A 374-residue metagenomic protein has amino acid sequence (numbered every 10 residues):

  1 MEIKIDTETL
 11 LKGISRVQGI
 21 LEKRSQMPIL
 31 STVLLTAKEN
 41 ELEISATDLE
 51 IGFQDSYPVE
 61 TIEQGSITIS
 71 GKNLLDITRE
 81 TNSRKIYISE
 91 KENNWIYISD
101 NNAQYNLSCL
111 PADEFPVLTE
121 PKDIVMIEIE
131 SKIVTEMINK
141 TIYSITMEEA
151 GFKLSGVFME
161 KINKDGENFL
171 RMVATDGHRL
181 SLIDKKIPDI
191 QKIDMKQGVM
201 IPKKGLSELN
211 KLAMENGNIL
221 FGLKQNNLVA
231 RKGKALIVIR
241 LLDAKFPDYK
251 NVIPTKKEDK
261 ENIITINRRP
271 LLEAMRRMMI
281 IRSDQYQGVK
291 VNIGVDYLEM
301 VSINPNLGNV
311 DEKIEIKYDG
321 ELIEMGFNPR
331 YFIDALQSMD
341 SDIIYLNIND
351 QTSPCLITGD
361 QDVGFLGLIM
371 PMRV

Functional and structural regions predicted by a protein language model:
M1-V374: Structural preference for solvent-exposed beta-strand-turn elements and adjacent flexible terminal/loop segments within
